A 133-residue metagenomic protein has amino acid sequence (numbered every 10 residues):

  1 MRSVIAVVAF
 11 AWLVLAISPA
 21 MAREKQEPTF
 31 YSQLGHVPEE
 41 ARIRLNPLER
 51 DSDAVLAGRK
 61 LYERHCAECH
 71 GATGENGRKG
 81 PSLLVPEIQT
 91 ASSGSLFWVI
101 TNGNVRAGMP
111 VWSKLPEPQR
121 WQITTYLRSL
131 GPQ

Functional and structural regions predicted by a protein language model:
M1-S3: N-terminal secretory signal peptides that target proteins for export/translocation
V7-A16: Bacterial N-terminal signal peptides
A16, K60-E63, G103: Processing junctions and N-termini across compartments
A22-T29, L48, G77-L84, T101-Q133: Axial heme c-ligation environment in periplasmic c-type cytochrome domains
F30-L61: Electrostatic cytochrome c docking/interface patches
S52-R59, E75-T101: Gly/Gly-Pro-rich "capping" loops immediately C-terminal to redox-active cysteine motifs in periplasmic/lumenal
G58, Y62-A72, I123-L127: The canonical Cys-X-X-Cys-His
H65, H70-T73, E87, G103-N104 (+1 more regions): Conserved functional loop/turn residues at catalytic and ligand-binding sites
